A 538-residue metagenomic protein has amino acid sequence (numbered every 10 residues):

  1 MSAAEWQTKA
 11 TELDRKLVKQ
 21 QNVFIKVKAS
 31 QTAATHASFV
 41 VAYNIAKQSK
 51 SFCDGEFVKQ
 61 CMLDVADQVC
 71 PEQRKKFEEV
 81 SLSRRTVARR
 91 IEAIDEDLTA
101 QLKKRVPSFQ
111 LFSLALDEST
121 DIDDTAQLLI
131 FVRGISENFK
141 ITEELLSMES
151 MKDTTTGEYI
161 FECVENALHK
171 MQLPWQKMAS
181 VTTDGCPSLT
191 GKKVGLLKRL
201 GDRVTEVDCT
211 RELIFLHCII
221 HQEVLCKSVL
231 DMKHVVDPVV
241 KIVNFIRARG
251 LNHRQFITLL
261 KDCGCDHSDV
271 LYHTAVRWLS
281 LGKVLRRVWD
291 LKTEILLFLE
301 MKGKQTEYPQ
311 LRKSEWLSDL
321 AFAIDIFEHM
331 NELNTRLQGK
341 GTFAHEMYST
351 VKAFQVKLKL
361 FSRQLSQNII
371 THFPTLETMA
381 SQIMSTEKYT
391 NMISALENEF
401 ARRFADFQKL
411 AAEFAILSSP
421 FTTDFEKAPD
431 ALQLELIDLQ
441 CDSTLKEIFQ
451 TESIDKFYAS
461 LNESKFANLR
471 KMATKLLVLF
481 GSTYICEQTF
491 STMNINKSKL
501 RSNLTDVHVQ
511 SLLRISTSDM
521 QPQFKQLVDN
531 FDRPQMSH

Functional and structural regions predicted by a protein language model:
M1-H538: Alpha-helical structural modules in large enzymes and assemblies
